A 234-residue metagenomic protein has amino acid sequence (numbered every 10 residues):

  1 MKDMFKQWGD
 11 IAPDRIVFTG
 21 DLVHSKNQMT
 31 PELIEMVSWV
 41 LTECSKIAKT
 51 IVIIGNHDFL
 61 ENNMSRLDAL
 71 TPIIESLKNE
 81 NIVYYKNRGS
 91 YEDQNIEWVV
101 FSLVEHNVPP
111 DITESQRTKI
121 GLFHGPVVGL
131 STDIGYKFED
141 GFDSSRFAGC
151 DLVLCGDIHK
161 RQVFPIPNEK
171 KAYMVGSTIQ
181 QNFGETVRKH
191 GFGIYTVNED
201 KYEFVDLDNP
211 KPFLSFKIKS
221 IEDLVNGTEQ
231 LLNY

Functional and structural regions predicted by a protein language model:
M1-S90, R146, C150: Core catalytic region of metal-dependent phosphoesterases/phosphodiesterases, especially metallo-beta-lactamase-like
W8-A12, E114-R117, T196: Glycine-rich phosphate-binding loop signature in dinucleotide/nucleotide-binding domains
I16, T50-V52, W98, K119 (+2 more regions): Hydrophobic/aromatic residues located in beta-strands of well-ordered beta-sheets within soluble catalytic
G20-D21, G55-N56, H124, G156-D157 (+1 more regions): Active-site glycine-centered loops adjacent to acidic/histidine catalytic or metal-binding residues that shape
H24, V127, K160: Short active-site segment of divalent metal-dependent hydrolases/proteases that encodes the spacing between
D58-S145, V175-T178: Conserved catalytic scaffold of divalent metal-dependent phosphoesterases
D133-E199: Conserved beta-sheet core of the metallophosphoesterase superfamily
A172-Y234: Binuclear metal-dependent phosphoesterase catalytic core
